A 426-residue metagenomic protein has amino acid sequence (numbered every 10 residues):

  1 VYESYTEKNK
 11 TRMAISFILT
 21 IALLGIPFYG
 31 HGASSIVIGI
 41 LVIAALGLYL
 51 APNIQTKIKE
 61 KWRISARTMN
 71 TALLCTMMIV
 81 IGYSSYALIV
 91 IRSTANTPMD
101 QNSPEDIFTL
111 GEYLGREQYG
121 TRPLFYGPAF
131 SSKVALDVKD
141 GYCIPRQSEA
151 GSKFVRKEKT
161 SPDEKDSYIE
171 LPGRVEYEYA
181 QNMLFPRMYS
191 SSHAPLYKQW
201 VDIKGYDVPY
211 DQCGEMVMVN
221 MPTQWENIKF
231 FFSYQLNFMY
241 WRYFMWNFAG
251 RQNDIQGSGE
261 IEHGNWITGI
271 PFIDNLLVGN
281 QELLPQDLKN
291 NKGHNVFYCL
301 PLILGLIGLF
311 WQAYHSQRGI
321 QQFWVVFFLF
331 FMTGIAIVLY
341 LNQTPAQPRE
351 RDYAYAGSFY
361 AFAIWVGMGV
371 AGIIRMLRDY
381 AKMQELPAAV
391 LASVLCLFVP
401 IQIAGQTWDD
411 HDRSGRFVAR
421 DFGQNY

Functional and structural regions predicted by a protein language model:
Y2-T11, L50-R63, H315-G319, A363-A389: Membrane-interface junctions at the ends of membrane-embedded or membrane-associated helices
T6-E7, T11, F28-L41, R92-N96 (+4 more regions): Membrane-interface catalytic loops of GT-C/OST-like multi-pass glycosylation enzymes that act
E7-I18, R67-C75, S316-F330, E385-L391: Membrane-interfacial loop-to-transmembrane alpha-helix junctions, especially the N-terminal start
I18-I21, T71-V80, A313, M368-A404: Signature aromatic-anchored transmembrane alpha helix within multi-pass, membrane-resident enzymes that catalyze glycan
C75-I81, F297-L304, Q317-Y340: Transmembrane alpha-helix segments characteristic of polytopic inner-membrane glycan-assembly/cell-envelope
S93-L309: Lumenal/periplasmic acceptor-binding loop at the mouth of the active site in multi-pass, GT-C-fold membrane enzymes
I335, Q347-G372: Hydrophobic/aromatic-rich transmembrane helices and adjacent perimembrane loops
D352, A389-Y426: Membrane-proximal, lumen/periplasm-facing interface regions of secretory-pathway glyco- and lipid-modifying enzymes
